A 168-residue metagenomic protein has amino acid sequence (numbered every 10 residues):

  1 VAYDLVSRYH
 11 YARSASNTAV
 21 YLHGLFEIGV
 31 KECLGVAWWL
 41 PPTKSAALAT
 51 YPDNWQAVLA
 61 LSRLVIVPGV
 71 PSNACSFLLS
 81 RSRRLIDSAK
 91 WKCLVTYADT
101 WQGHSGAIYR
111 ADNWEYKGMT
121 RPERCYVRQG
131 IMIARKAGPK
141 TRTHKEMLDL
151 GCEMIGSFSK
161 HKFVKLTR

Functional and structural regions predicted by a protein language model:
V1-L5, G151, I155-F158: Mobile-element integrase/transposase regions, centering on the N-terminal DNA-binding/Zn-coordinating module
V1-T18: Short amphipathic alpha-helix that is part of the acyltransferase structural core
V6, A19-W38: Conserved beta-hairpin
N17-A19, T120-R121: A short, compositionally biased
V20, F158-F163: Short hydrophobic/aromatic beta-strand or adjacent loop that forms the aromatic wall/cage of a ligand/substrate-binding
L40-E153: Acyl-donor binding region in acyl/amide transferases
V164-R168: Short beta-strand-to-coil "C-cap" segments at the C-terminal boundary of structured domains/repeats, marking
